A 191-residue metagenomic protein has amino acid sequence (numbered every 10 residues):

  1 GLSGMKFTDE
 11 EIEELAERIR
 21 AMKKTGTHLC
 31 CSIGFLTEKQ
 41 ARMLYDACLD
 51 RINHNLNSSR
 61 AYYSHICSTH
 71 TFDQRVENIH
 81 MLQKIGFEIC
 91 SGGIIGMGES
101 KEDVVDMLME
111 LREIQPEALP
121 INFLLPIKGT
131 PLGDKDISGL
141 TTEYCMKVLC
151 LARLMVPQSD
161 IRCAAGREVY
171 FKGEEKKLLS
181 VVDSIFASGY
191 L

Functional and structural regions predicted by a protein language model:
G1-G92, M97, K101-I114: Conserved Radical SAM active-site core
K24-T25, R112-L191: Auxiliary Fe-S-binding modules of radical SAM enzymes
